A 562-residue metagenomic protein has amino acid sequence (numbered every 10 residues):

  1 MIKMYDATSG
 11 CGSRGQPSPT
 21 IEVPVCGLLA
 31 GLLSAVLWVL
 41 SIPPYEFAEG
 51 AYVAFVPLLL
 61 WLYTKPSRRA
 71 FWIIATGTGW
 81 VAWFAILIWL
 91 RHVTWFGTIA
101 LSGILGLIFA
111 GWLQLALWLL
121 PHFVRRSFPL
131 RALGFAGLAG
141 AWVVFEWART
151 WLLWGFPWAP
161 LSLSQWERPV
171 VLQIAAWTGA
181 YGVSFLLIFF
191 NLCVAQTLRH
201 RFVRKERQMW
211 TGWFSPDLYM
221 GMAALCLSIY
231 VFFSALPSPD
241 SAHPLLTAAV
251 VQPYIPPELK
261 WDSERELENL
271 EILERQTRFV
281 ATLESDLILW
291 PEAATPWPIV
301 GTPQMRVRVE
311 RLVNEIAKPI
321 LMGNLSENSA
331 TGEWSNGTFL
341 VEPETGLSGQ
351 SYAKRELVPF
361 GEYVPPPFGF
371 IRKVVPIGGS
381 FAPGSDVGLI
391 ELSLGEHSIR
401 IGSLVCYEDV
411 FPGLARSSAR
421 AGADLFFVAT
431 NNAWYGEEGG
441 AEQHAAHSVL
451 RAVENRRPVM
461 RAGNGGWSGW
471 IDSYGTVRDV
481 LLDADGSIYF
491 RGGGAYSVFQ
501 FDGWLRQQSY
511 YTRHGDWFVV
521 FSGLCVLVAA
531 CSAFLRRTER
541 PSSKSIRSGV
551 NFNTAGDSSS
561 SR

Functional and structural regions predicted by a protein language model:
I2-D6, G10-C11, P19-L236, G436-E437 (+6 more regions): Membrane-embedded alpha-helical bundles of multi-pass enzymes that act on lipidic or dolichyl-linked glycan substrates
T8-S9, W297, G549: Composition-driven detection of intrinsically disordered, low-complexity segments
A235-H514: Soluble catalytic domains of enzymes that build or remodel membrane lipids, polysaccharides, and related
N551-N553, D557: Intrinsic-disorder-associated, low-complexity terminal segments enriched in Asp/Asn/His/Tyr and depleted of Lys/Arg
